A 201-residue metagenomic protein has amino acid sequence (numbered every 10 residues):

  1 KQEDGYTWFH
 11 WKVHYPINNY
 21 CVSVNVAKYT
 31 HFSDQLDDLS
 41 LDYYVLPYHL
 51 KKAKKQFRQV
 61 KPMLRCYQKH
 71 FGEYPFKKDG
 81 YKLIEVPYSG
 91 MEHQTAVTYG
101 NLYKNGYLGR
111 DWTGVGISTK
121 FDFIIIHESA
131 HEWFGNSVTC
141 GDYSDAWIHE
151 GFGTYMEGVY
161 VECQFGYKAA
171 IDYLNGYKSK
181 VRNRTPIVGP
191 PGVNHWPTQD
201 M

Functional and structural regions predicted by a protein language model:
K1-R58, Y74: Non-catalytic architectural context of zinc metalloproteases
W11, Y43-M201: Hydrophobic alpha-helical and helix-loop surface patches within well-folded domains that function as non-catalytic
